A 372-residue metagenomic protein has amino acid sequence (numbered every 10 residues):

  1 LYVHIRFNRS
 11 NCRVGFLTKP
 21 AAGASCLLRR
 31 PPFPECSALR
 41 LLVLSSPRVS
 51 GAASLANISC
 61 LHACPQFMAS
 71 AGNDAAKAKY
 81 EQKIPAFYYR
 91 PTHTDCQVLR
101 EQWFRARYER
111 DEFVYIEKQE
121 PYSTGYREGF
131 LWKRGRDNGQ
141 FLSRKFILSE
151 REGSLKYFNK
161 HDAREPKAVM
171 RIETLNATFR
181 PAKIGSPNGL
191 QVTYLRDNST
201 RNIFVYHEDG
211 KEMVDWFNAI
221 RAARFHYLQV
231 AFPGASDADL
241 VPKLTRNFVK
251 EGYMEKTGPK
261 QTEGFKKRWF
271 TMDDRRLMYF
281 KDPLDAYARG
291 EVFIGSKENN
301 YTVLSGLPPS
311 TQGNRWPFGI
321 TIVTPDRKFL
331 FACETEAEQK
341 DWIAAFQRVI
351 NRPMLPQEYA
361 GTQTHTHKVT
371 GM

Functional and structural regions predicted by a protein language model:
L1, R6, A21, R29 (+3 more regions): Cys/His-rich Zn2+-coordinating "finger/knuckle" modules used by eukaryotic regulatory proteins
S45-E120: Cys/His-rich, Zn2+-coordinating zinc-finger modules
N57-L61, A78-F87, G125, Q191-T200 (+1 more regions): Surface-exposed beta-strand-to-loop junctions that form interaction patches on eukaryotic regulatory domains
A106-Y122, W132-G139, R201-I203, E208-R246 (+3 more regions): Polybasic, Ser/Thr-rich intrinsically disordered tails and inter-domain linkers that flank pleckstrin homology
T124-Y126, F225-M278, D285, I294 (+2 more regions): Disordered regulatory linkers adjacent to lipid/PI-binding modules
R127-M170, W216, V249-V292, W342: Polybasic phosphoinositide-binding surfaces of eukaryotic membrane-targeting domains
N138-R144, A177-Y227, Q261-K267, V303-A360: Canonical pleckstrin homology
